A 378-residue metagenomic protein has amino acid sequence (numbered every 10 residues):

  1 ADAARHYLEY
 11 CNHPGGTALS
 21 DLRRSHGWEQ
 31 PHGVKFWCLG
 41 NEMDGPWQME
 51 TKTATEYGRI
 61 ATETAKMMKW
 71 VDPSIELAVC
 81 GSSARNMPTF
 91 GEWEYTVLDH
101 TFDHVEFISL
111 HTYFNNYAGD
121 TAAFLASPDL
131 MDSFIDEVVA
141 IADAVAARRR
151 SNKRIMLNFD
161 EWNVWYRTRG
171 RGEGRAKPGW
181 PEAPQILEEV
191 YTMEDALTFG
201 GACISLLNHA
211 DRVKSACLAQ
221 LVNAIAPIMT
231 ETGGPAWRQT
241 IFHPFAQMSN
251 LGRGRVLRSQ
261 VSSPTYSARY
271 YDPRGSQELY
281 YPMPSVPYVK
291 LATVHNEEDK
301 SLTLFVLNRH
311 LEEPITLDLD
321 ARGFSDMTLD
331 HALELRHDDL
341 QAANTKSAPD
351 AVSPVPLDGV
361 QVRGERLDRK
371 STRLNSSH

Functional and structural regions predicted by a protein language model:
A1, D44-W47, A84-T89, F114-D120 (+6 more regions): Flexible loop/turn segments at secondary-structure boundaries
A1-N115, G119, D136, D143: N-terminal catalytic cores of secreted or lumenal carbohydrate-active enzymes
D2-A3, K52-R59, L125-S133, V190-E194 (+1 more regions): Alpha-helix N-cap and loop-to-helix initiation/capping positions
K35-F36, A65-M67, S74-A78, H104-I108 (+5 more regions): Beta-sheet entry/capping signal
M67-S74, H104, V138-R154, A202-V213 (+2 more regions): A structural motif corresponding to the C-terminal end of an alpha-helix and its immediate exit/capping segment
D103-N115, D120-V145, S151-R169, A202: Extended catalytic-interface subdomain
N152-K290, D299: Aromatic/acidic polysaccharide-binding cleft in carbohydrate-active enzymes
P264, Y270-V286, L307-S376: C-terminal beta-sandwich/jelly-roll accessory domains of carbohydrate-active enzymes
